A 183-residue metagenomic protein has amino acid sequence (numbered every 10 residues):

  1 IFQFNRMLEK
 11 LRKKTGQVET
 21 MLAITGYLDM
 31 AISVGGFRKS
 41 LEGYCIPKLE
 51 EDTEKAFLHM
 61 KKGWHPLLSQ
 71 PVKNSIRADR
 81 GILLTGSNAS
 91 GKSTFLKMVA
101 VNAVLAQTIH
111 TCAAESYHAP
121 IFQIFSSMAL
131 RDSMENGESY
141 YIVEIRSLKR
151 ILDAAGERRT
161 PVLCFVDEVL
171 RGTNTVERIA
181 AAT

Functional and structural regions predicted by a protein language model:
I1-T25: A conserved P-loop NTPase coupling/switch region
N5-M7, S40-G43: Short coil/turn segments at secondary-structure boundaries
L8, T25, D29-I32, G36 (+1 more regions): A structural signal for well-ordered alpha-helices, especially hydrophobic packing surfaces of coiled-coils
L11, T15, S33-S40: Short intracellular "coupling" helices and adjacent cytoplasmic loop segments at the cytosolic face of multi-pass
L22, G26-D29, K61, I142: Residue-level recognition of well-ordered secondary-structure positions
V34, L41-T183: ATPase nucleotide-binding head domains, primarily ABC-like/P-loop NTPase cores
